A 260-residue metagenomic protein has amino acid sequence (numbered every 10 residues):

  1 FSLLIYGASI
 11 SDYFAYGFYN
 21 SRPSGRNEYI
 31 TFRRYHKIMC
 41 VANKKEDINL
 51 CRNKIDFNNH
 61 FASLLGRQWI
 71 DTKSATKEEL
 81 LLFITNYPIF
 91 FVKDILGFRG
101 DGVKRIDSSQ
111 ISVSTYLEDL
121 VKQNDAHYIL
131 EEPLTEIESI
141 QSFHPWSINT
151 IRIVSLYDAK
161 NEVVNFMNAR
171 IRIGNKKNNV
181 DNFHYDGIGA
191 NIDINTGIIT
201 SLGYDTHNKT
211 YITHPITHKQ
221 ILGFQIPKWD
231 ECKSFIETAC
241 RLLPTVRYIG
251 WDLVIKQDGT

Functional and structural regions predicted by a protein language model:
F1-L82, F98, I236: Conserved N-proximal alpha/beta basic substrate-recognition cap immediately N-terminal to, or forming the N-lobe
K44-I48, E138-S142, Q220-I226: Active-site rim elements
C51, I55, T72-L80, R99-Y116 (+3 more regions): Domain-scale recognition of functional cores that engage charged ligands
N58-F61, I84-R105, D125-Q141: ATP-grasp fold ATP-binding core
E79-T85, D119-V121: Short amphipathic alpha-helix with an adjacent loop that forms part of the alpha/beta core around
V113-G203: Phosphate-binding site of ATP-dependent enzymes
G203-T206, H214-Y248: Core nucleotidyl-transferase/polymerase catalytic module
L242-T260: Conserved metal-phosphate-binding beta-hairpin within the catalytic cores of diverse ATP-dependent phosphoryl-transfer
